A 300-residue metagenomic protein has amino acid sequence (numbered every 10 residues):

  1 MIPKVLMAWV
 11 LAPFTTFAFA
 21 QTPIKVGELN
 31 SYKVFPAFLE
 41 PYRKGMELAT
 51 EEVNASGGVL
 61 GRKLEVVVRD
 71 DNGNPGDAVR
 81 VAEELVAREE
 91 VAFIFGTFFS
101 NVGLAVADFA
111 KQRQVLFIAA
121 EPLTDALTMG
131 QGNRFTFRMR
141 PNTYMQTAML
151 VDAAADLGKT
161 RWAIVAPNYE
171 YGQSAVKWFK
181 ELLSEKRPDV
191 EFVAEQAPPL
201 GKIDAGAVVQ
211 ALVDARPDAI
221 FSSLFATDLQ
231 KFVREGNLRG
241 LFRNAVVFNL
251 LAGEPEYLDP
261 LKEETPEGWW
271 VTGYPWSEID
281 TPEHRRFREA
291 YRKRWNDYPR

Functional and structural regions predicted by a protein language model:
K4-T16: Bacterial N-terminal signal peptides
A18-T22: Boundary at the C-terminal end of the N-terminal hydrophobic targeting segment
P23, F38-K44, G58-L127, M139 (+2 more regions): Beta-alpha junction/loop-to-helix N-cap segments that form part of ligand/metal-binding clefts
G27-E47, R69-G76, F98-F99, N168-Q173 (+2 more regions): Extracytoplasmic "Venus flytrap"
K44-V66, S184-V190: Signal peptide-proximal N-terminal region of secreted/periplasmic/extracellular or secretory-lumen proteins
R80, D125-A126, N133-L238, P275-R286: Extracellular/periplasmic Venus flytrap/periplasmic-binding protein
L85, E89-F98, I118-A120, A163-A166 (+4 more regions): Periplasmic-binding protein-like
E235-R300: Extracellular/periplasmic periplasmic-binding protein-like sensory domains
